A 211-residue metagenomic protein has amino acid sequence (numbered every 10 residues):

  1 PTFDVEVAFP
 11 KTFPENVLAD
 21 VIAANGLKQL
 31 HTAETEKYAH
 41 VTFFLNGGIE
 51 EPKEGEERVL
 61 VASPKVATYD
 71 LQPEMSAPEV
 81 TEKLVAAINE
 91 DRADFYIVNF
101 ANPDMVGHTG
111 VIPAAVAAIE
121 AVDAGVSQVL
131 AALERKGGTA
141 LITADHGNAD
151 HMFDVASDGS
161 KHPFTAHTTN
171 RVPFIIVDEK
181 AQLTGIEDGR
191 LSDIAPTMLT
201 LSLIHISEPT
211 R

Functional and structural regions predicted by a protein language model:
P1-S207, R211: Feature captures the catalytic ectodomains and active-site-proximal regions of enzymes that hydrolyze or transfer
